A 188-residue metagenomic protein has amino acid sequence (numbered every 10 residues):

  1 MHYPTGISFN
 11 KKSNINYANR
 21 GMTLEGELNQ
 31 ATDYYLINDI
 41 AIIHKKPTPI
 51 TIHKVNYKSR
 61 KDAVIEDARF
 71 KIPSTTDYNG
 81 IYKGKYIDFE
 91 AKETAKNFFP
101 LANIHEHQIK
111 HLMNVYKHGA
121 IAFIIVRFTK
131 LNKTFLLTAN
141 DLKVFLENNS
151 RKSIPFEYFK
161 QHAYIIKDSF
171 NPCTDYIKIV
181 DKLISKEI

Functional and structural regions predicted by a protein language model:
M1, T5-E66: Acidic-basic catalytic patches of nuclease active cores, encompassing PD-(D/E)XK and other metal-cofactor nuclease
H2-I15, R20, K160-I188: Charged phosphate-binding loop/patch that engages nucleotide di/tri-phosphates or the phosphate backbone of nucleic
I52-H53, K96-F99, N132: Short, solvent-exposed loop/turn segments at secondary-structure junctions
K71-T75, G84-Y86, K117-G119: Short connector loops at helix/strand junctions that flank enzyme active sites, especially segments positioning acidic
T76-K96: Conserved catalytic cores of phosphodiester-cleaving nucleases, focusing on short active-site segments
K92-H118: Mg2+/Mn2+-dependent nuclease catalytic core
M113-K143: Nucleic-acid nuclease catalytic cores
L137-Y158: Short, electropositive alpha-helical surface patch
